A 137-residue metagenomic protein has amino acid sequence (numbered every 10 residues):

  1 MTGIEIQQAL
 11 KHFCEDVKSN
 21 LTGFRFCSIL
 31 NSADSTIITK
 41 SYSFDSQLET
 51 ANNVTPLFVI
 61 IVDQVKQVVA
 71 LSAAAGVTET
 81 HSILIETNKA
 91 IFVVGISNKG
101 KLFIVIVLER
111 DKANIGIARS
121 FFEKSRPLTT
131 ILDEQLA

Functional and structural regions predicted by a protein language model:
M1-A137: Non-catalytic interaction/Regulatory regions outside core domains
